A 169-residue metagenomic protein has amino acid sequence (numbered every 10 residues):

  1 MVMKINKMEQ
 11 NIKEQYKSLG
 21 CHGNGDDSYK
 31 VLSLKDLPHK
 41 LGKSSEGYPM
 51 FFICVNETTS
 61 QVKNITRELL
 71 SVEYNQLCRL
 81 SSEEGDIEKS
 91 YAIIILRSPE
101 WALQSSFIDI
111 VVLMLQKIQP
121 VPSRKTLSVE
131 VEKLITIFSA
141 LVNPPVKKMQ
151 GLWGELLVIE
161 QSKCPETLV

Functional and structural regions predicted by a protein language model:
M1-R67: Short Lys/Arg-enriched alpha/beta "domain-start" segment
S18-G23, Q76-R79, L168: Short secondary-structure junctions
L34-G42, Y74-G85: Short amphipathic beta-strand and strand-loop transition segments with alternating hydrophobic
F51-L80, I95-A102, I108-L113: N-terminal low-complexity, intrinsically disordered segments
V55-T58, P145, P165: Alpha-helix initiation/capping motif
I87-K148: Interdomain/boundary linker segments immediately adjacent to catalytic/signaling cores
G151: Nuclease catalytic cores
E155, I159-V169: A short acidic/basic microdomain associated with nuclease active sites
